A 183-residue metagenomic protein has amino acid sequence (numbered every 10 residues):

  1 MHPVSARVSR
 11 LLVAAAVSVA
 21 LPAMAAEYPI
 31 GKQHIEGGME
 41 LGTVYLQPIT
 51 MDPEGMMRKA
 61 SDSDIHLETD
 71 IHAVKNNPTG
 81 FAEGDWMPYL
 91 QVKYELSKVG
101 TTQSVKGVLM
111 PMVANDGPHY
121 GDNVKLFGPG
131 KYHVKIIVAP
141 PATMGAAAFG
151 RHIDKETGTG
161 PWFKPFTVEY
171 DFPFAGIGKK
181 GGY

Functional and structural regions predicted by a protein language model:
M1-L12: Bacterial N-terminal signal peptides that target proteins for export
V19-A26: Sec/Tat signal peptide C-region and signal peptidase I cleavage site
A26-S61: Short, compositionally biased P/S/T/A/G/V-rich stretches that sit at domain boundaries
I65-D85: Short amphipathic, basic-aromatic surface patches that mediate peripheral association with negatively charged
V105-A114: Solvent-exposed serine/threonine-rich low-complexity stretches and specific carbohydrate-binding patches
A114-G121: Aromatic sugar-binding surface patches on proteins that engage polysaccharides or sugar-phosphate polymers
P129-I137: A short tyrosine-centered beta-strand micro-motif
A139-R151: Short acidic/polar inter-strand loop motif in beta-rich domains
